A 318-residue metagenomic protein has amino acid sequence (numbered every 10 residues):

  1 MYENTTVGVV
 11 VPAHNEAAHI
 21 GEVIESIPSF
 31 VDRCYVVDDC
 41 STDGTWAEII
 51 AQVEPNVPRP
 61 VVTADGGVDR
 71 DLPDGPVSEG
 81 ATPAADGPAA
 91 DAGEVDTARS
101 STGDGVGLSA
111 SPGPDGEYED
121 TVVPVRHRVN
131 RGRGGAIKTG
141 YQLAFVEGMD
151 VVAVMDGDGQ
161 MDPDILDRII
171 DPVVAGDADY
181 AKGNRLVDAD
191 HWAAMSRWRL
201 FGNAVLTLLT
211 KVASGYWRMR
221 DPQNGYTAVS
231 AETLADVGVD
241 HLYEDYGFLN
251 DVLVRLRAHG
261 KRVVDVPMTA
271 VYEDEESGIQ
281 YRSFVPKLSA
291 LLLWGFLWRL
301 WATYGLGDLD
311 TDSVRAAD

Functional and structural regions predicted by a protein language model:
M1-S26: N-proximal low-complexity "stem/linker" segments adjacent to membrane-targeting elements
M1-Y2, Y243, N250-D318: Hydrophobic helical membrane-anchoring modules
V23-C34, Q52-N56: Short, acidic, metal-binding catalytic loop of nucleotide-sugar glycosyltransferases
D32-S41, V125: Short beta-strand/loop segment that forms part of the nucleotide-sugar
D38-I49, G159: A conserved acidic beta->alpha catalytic loop
G66-E147, P163-Y246, E273-S283: Acceptor/aglycone-binding surface of glycosyltransferases and processive sugar-polymer synthases
M149-Q160: Short beta-strand-to-loop acidic/aromatic patch adjacent to the donor-nucleotide binding site
V154, A181-N184, V266-M268: Short glycine/serine/threonine-enriched helix-capping/active-site loop that flanks the nucleotide-sugar donor pocket
